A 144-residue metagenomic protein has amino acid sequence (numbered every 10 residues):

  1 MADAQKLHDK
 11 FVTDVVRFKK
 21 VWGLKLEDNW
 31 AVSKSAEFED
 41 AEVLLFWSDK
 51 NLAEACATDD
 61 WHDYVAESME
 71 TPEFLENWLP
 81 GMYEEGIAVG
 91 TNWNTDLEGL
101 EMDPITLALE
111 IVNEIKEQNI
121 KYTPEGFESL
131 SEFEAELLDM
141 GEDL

Functional and structural regions predicted by a protein language model:
M1-L144: Conserved NAD+-utilizing ADP-ribose enzyme module
